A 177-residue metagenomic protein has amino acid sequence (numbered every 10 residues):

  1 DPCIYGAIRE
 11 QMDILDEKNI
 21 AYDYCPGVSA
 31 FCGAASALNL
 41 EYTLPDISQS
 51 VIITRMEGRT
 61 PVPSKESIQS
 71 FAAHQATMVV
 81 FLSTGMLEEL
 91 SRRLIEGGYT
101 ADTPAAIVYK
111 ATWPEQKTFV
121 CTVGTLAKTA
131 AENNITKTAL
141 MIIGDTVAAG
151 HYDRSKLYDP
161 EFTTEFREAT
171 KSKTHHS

Functional and structural regions predicted by a protein language model:
D1-E57: Short glycine-cluster motifs
A7-I14, K18, S48-S50, G58-S177: A contiguous loop/helix-start segment that scaffolds small-molecule binding in enzyme catalytic cores
